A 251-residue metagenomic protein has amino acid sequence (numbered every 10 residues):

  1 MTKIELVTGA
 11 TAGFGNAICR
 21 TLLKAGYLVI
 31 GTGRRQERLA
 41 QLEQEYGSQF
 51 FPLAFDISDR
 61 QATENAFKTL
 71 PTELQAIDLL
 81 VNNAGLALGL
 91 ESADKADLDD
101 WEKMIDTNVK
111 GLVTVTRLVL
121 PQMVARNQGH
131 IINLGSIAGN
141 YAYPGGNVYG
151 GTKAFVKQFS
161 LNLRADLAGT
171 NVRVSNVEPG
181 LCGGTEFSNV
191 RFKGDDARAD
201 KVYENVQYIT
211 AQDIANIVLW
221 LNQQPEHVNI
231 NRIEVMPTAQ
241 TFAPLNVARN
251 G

Functional and structural regions predicted by a protein language model:
T11-A12: Conserved glycine-rich cofactor-binding loop
A25-Q41: Conserved glycine-rich Rossmann-like NAD(P)H-binding loop of the short-chain dehydrogenase/reductase
A54-N65, L98: The beta1-alpha1 cofactor-binding region of Rossmann-like NAD(H)/NADP(H)-dependent oxidoreductases
E91-A93, D97-I105: Substrate-binding pocket helix/loop in short-chain dehydrogenase/reductase
T116, T152: Active-site helix of classical SDR
S136: Residue(s) in the substrate-gating loop at a strand-loop-helix junction that position the organic substrate next
N176-V177, D196-P244: C-terminal helical subdomain
